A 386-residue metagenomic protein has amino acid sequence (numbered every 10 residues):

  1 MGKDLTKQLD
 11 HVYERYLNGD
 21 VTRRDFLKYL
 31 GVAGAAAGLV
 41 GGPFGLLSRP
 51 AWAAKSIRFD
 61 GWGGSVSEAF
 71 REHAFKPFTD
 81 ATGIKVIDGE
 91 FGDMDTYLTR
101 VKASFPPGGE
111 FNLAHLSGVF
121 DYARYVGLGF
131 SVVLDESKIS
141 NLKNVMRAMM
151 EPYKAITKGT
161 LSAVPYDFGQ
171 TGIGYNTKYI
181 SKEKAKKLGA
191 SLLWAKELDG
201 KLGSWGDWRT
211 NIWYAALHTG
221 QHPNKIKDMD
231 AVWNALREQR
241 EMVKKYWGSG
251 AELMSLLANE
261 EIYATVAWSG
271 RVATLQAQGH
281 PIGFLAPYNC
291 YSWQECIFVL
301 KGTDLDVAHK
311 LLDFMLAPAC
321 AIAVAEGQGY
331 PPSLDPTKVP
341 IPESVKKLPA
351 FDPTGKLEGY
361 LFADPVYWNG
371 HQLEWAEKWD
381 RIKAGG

Functional and structural regions predicted by a protein language model:
M1-D25: N-terminal secretory signal peptides
G19, D25-S48: N-terminal export signals
D20, G42-G63: C-terminal segment of N-terminal export signals and the immediately downstream linker at the start of the mature
W52-A53, E295, L300-A363: Mature extracytoplasmic/periplasmic domains
A54-A123: Early extracytoplasmic/lumenal segment of secretory-pathway proteins
G64-R71, M94-D95, H115-A258: Extracytoplasmic ligand-binding site segments that recognize negatively charged/polar headgroups
D121-R124, A258, A264-P281: A ligand-binding cleft/hinge motif common to bilobed small-molecule-binding domains
W233-Q239, W247, Q276-K301: Periplasmic-binding protein-like
